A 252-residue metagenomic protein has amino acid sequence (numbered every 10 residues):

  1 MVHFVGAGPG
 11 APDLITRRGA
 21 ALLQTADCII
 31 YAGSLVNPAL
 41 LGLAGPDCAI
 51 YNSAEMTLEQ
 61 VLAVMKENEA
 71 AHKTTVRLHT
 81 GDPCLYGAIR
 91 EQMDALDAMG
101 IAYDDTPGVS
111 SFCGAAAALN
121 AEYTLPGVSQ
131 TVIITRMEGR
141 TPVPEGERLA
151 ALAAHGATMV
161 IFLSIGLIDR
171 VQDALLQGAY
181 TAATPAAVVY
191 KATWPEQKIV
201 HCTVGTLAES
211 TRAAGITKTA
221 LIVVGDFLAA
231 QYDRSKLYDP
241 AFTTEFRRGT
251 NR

Functional and structural regions predicted by a protein language model:
M1-V109, G114, A208: Class I S-adenosyl-L-methionine
V2, Q60, A71-T75, T131 (+2 more regions): A contiguous loop/helix-start segment that scaffolds small-molecule binding in enzyme catalytic cores
T16-R17, S34, P126-V128, A183 (+1 more regions): Non-catalytic, surface-exposed connector residues within folded enzymatic/regulatory domains
A20, G42, E67, T124-L125 (+3 more regions): Short secondary-structure boundary/capping segments
Y31-G33, H79, R136, L163 (+1 more regions): Short beta-strand/turn micro-motifs composed of small residues that flank or help shape donor/cofactor-binding pockets
G42-L43, A118, A174: Residue-level signal for well-ordered alpha-helical positions
C84-H155, K198-H201: Class I SAM-dependent methyltransferase SAM-binding "motif I" and its flanking Rossmann-like core
